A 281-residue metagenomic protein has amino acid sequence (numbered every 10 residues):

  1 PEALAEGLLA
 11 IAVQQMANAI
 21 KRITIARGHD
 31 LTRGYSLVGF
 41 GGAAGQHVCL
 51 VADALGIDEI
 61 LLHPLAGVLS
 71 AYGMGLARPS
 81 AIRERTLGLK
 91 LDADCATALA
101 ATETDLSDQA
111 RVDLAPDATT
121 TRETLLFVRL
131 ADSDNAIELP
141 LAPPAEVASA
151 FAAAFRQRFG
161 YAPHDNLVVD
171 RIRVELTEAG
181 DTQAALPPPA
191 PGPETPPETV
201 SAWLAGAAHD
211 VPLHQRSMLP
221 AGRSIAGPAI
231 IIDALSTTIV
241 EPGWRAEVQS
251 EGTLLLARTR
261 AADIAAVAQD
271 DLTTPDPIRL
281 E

Functional and structural regions predicted by a protein language model:
P1-T32, G39, A43-E281: C-terminal, non-catalytic interaction/recognition modules in large multi-subunit enzymes and RNPs
